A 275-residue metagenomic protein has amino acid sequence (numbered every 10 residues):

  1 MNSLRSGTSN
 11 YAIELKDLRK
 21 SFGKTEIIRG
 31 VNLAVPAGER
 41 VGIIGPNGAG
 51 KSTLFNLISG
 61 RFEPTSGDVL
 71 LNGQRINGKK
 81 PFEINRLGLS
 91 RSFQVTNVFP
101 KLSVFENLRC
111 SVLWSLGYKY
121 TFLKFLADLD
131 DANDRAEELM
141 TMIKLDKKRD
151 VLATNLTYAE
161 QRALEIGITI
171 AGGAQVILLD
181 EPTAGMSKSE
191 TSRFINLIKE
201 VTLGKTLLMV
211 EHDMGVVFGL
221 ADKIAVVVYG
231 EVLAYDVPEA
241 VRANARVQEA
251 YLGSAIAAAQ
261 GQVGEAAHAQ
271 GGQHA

Functional and structural regions predicted by a protein language model:
N2-A275: Glycine-rich phosphate-binding loops of nucleotide-dependent enzymes
